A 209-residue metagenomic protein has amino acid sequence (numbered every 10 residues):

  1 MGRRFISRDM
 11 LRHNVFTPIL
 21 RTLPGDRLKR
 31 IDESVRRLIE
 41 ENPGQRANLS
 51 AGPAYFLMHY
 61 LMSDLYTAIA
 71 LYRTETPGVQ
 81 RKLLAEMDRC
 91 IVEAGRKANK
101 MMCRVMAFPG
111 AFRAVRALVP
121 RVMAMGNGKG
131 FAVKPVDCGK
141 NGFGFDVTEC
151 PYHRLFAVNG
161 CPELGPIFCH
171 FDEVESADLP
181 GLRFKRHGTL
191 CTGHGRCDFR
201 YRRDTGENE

Functional and structural regions predicted by a protein language model:
M1-Y72: N-terminal, charged low-complexity regulatory/assembly segments
I6, M58, P109, N159 (+1 more regions): Charge-dense, low-complexity intrinsically disordered segments
G25, P77, G181-L182: Short, well-ordered coil loops that connect the C-terminus of an alpha-helix to the N-terminus of a beta-strand
R30-I31, F131-P135, F184: Generic structural motif
E41-A47, G95-R96, V147-P151, P162 (+1 more regions): Short amphipathic alpha-helical segments, especially helix-boundary/capping motifs
S63-L65, A70-N159: Amphipathic interaction/junction segments at domain boundaries or subunit interfaces
F143, P151-V158, P162-E209: C-terminal non-catalytic interaction appendages of large macromolecular assemblies
